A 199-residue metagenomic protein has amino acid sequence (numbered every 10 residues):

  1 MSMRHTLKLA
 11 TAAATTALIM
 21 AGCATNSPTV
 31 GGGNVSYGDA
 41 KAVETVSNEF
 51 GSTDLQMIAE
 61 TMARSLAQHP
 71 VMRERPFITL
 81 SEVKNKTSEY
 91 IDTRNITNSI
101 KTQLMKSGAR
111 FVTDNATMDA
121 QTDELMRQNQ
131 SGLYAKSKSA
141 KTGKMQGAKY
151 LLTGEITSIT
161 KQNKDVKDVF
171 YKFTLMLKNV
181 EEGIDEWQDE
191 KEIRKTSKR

Functional and structural regions predicted by a protein language model:
M1-C23: Sec-dependent bacterial lipoprotein signal peptides
A17-T45, K198-R199: Bacterial Sec signal peptide processing site at the extreme N-terminus
A24-G31, K149-S197: Amphipathic beta-strand/beta-sheet edge segments enriched in Tyr/Trp
Y37-F50, P76-K86: Acidic/histidine-rich, surface-exposed loop or edge segments in extracytoplasmic proteins
G51-A59: Phosphate/oxyanion-binding active-site loops and adjacent basic polyanion-contact surfaces
E60, S65-A135, V180-Q188: N-terminal segment of the mature soluble domain
T61-M62, L66, I78-E82, L133-N163: A short, hydrophobic beta-strand-centered structural micro-motif
